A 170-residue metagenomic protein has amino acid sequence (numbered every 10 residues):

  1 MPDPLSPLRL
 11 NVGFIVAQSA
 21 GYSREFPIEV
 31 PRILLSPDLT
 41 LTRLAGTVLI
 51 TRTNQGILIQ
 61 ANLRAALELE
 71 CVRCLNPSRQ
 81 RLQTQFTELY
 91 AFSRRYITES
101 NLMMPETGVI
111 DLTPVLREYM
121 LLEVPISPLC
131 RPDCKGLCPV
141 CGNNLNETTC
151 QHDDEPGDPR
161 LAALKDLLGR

Functional and structural regions predicted by a protein language model:
M1-R170: Structured interface patches
